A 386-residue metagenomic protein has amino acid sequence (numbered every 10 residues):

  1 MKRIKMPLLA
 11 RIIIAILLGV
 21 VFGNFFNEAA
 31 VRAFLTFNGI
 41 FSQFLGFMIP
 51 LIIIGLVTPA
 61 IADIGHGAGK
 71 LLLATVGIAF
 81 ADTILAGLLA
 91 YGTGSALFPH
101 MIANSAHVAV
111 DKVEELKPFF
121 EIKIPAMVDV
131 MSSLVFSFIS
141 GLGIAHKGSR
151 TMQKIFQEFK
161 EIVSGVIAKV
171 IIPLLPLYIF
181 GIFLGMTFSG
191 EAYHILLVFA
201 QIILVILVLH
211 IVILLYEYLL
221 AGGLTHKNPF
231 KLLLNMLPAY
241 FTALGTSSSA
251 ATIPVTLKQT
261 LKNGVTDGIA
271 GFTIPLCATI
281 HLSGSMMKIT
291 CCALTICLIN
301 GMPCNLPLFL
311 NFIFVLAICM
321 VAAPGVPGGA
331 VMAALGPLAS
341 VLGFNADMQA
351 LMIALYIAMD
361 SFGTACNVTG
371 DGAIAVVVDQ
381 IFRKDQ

Functional and structural regions predicted by a protein language model:
K2-F26, G39-M48, K70-K231: Signature of multi-pass transmembrane helix bundles
N27, I61-K70, P99, I144-R150 (+7 more regions): Juxtamembrane helix-boundary/capping and inter-helix hinge elements in multi-pass membrane proteins
A33, G69, L73, A192-A200 (+3 more regions): Membrane-water interface of transmembrane alpha-helices in multipass transporters/channels
L35-G46, K154-K169, L234-T242, K258-K262 (+2 more regions): Short amphipathic alpha-helical coupling elements at transmembrane boundaries
I40, F44, V57, T75-F80 (+9 more regions): Transmembrane helix-bundle signature of multi-pass membrane transporters/permeases
G69-T75, G165-I172, K262-A278, L306-P307 (+2 more regions): Membrane-interface alpha-helices at helix entry/exit sites of multi-pass transporters
I102, T290-Q386: Transmembrane alpha-helical segments and their short flanking loops that form helix-hairpins/helix-helix interfaces
L233-T290, A317-V331, A358-V377: Alpha-helical membrane segments and immediately flanking helix-loop junctions that form or couple to the substrate/ion
